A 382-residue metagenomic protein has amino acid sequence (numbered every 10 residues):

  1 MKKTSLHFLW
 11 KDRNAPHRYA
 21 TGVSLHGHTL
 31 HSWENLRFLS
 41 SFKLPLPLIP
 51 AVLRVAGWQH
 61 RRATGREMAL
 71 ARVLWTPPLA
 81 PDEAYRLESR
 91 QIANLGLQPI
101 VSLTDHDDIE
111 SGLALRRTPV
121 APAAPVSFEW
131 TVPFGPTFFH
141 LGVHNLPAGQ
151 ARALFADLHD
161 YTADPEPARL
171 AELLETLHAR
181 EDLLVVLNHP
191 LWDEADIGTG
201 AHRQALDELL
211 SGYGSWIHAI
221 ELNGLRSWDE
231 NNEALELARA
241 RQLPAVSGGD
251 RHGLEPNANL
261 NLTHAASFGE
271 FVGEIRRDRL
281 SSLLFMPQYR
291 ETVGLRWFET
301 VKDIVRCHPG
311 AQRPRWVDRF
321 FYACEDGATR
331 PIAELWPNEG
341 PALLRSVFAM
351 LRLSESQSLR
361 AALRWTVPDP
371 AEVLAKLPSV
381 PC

Functional and structural regions predicted by a protein language model:
M1-R61, T118-P122, F134-A151, E194-C382: Charged catalytic cores and adjacent phosphate/nucleic-acid-binding surfaces used for phosphate/nucleic-acid chemistry
P50-L53, R66-P78, S89-D108, L184-V186: Divalent metal-dependent hydrolysis catalytic cores, especially in the metallo-beta-lactamase
L70, L183-G198: Aromatic-lined carbohydrate-recognition surfaces of secreted/lumenal glycan-active proteins
L79-A93, T199-S211: Short, acidic/polar
A93, L113-R117, L170-V186, A234-L243: Surface-exposed amphipathic alpha-helices with a cationic face
L97-Q98, V120-P122, R180-L184, S215-I217: Loop/turn elements at helix/coil->beta-strand transitions in domains of secreted/extracellular proteins
D105-H106, N188-L191, R251: Short, well-ordered beta-to-alpha junction loops that form the rim of enzyme active sites and present histidine/acidic
F139-L184: Binuclear metal-dependent hydrolase catalytic cores centered on His/Asp/Glu-rich metal-binding motifs
